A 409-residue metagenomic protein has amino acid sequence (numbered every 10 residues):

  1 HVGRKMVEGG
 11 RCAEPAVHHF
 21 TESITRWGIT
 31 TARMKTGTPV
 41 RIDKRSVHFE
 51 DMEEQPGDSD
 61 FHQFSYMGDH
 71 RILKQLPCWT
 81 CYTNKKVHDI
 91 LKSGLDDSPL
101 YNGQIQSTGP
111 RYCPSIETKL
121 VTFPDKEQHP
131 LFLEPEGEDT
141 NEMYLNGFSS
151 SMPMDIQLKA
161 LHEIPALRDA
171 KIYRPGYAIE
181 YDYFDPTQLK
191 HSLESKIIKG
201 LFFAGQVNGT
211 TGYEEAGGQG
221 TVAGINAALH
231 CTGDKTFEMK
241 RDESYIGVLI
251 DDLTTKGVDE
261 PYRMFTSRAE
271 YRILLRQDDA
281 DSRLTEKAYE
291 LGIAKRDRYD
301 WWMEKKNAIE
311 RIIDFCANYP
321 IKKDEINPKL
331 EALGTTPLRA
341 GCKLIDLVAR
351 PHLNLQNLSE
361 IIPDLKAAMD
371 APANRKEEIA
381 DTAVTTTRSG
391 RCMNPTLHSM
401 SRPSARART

Functional and structural regions predicted by a protein language model:
H1-E290, A294-K295, Y299-D300, E304 (+3 more regions): Residues forming the flavin
R268, T285-T409: Extended, charge-enriched "interface" segments that sit outside catalytic cores
